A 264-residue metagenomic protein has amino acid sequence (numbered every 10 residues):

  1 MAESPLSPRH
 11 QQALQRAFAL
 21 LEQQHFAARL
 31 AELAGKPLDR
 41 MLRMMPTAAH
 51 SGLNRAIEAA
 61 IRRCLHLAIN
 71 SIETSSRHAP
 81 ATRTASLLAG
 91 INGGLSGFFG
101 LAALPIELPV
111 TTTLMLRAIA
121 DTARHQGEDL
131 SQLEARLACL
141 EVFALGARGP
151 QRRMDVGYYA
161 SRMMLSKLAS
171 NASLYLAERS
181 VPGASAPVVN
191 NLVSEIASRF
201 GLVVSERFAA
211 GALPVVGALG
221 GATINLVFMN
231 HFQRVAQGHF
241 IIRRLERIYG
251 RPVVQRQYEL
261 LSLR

Functional and structural regions predicted by a protein language model:
M1-N92, R117-R264: Terminal, membrane-proximal amphipathic helices and intrinsically disordered targeting/regulatory segments
G93-L104: Transmembrane alpha-helix interface/packing and boundary motifs in multi-pass membrane proteins, characterized by
A103-E107, S131: Short, solvent-exposed secondary-structure capping/transition elements
E107-T111, G221-I224: Short hydrophobic alpha-helical segments that form membrane-spanning helices or hydrophobic packing faces of helical
V110-A118: Structural signature of FAD isoalloxazine-binding scaffolds in flavoprotein oxidoreductases
